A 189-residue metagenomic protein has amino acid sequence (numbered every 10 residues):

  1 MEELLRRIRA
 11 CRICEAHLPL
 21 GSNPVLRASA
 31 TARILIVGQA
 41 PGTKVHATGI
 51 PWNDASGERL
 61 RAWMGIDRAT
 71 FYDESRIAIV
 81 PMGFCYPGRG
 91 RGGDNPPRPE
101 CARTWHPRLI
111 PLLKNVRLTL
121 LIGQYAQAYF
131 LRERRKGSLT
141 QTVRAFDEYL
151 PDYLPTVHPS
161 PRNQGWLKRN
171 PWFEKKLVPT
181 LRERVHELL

Functional and structural regions predicted by a protein language model:
M1-L189: A polyanion-binding, active-site-adjacent surface
